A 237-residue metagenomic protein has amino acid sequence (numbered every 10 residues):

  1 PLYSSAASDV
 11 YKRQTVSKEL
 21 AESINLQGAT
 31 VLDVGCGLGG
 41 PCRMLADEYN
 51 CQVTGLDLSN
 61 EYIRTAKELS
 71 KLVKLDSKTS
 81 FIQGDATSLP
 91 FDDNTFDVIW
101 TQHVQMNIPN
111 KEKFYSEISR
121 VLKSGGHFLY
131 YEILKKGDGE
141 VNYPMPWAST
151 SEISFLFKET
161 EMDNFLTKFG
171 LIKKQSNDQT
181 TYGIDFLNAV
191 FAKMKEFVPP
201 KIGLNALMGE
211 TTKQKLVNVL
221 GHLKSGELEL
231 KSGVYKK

Functional and structural regions predicted by a protein language model:
P1-A7, Y11: Single conserved hydrophobic/aromatic residue that forms the stacking wall/gate of nucleotide- or nucleobase-binding
K12-Q27: Conserved alpha-helix/loop element of class I SAM-dependent methyltransferases that forms part of the SAM/SAH-binding
L32-V34, L38-S88: Class I SAM-dependent methyltransferase SAM/SAH-binding core
T87-V98: A short acidic, Gly/Pro-enriched loop at the edge of an enzyme's catalytic core that lines a small-molecule cofactor
V98-N110: A short SAM/SAH-binding and catalytic strip from SAM-dependent methyltransferases
E112-H127: A short glycine-rich, Lys/Arg-flanked "PGG" loop and its adjoining helix->strand segment in the class I
I133-I153: Short, glycine-/aromatic-enriched active-site segment of Class I SAM-dependent methyltransferases
Q175-K237: Conserved Class I S-adenosyl-L-methionine
